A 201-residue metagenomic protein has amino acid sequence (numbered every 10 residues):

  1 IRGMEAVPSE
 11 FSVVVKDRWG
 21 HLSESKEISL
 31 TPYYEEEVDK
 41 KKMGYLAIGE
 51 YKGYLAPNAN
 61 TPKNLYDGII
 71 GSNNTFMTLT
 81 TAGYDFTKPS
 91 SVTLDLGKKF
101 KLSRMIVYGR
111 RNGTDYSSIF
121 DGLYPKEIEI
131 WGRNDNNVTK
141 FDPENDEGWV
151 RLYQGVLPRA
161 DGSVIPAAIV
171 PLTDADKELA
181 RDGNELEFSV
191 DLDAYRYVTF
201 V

Functional and structural regions predicted by a protein language model:
I1-A6, I28-P32, S103-R104: Low-complexity, Ser/Thr/Pro-rich intrinsically disordered linker/stalk segments at domain junctions
R2, V14, T31-Y33, G49 (+6 more regions): A structural detector for beta-sheet-dominated domains
G3-S23: Beta-strand-rich modules
E24-S25, Q154: Residue-level detector of high-confidence beta-strand sites
E27-K99, R110, D115, F120 (+2 more regions): Disordered, acidic Ser/Thr/Pro-rich linker "stalks" and the adjacent N-terminal cap of the next globular domain
S72-D146, D182-V201: Aromatic, loop-rich ligand-recognition surfaces of beta-strand-rich domains
E147-V190: Extracellular carbohydrate recognition and processing domains and analogous Trp-centered ligand-binding platforms
